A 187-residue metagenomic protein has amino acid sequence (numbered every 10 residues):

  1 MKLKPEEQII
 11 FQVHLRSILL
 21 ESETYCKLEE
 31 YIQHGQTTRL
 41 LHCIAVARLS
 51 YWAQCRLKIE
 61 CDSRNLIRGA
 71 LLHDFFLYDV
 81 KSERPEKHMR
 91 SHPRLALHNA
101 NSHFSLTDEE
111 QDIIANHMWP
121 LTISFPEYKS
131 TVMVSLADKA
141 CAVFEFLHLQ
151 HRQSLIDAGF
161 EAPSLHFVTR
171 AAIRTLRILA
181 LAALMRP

Functional and structural regions predicted by a protein language model:
M1-P187: Metal-dependent phosphohydrolase cores
